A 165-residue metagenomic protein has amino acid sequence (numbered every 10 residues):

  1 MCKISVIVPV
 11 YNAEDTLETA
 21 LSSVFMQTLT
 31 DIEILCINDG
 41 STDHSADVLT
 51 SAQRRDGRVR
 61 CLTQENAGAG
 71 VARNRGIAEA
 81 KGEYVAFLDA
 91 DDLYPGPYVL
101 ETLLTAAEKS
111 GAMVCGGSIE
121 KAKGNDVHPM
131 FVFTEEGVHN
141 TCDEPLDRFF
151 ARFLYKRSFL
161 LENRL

Functional and structural regions predicted by a protein language model:
M1-L165: Nucleotide-sugar donor-binding/catalytic module of glycosyltransferases that assemble extracellular/cell-envelope
